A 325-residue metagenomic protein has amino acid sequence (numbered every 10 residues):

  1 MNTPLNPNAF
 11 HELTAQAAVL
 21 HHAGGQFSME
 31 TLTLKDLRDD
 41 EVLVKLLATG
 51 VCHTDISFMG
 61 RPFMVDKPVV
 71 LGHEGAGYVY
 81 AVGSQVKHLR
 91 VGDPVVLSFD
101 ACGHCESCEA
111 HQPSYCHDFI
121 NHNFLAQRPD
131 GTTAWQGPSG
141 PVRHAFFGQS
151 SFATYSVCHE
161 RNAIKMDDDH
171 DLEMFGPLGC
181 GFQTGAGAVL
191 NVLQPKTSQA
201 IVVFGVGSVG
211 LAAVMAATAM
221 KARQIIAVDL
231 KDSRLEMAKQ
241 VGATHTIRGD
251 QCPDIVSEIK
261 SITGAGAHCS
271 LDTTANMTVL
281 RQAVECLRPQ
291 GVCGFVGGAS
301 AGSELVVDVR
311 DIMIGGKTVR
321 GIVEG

Functional and structural regions predicted by a protein language model:
Q16-A18, S28, T33, K45 (+2 more regions): Residues located in well-ordered beta-strands
K35-T49, P62-E109, S114, D167-D169: Glycine-rich beta-strand-centered segment in the early N-terminal region that forms part of a ligand/cofactor-binding
E106-F204: NAD(P)H dinucleotide-binding glycine-rich loop of Rossmann-like/cofactor-binding domains, especially the beta1-alpha1
A200-V206, M215-Q282: Adenosine-nucleotide cofactor-binding segment
G205-S208, G298: Glycine-rich Rossmann-fold phosphate-binding loop(s) that bind the pyrophosphate of adenine dinucleotide cofactors
M277-G325: Glycine-rich phosphate-binding loop and adjacent beta-alpha segment of Rossmann(oid) nucleotide-cofactor-binding
